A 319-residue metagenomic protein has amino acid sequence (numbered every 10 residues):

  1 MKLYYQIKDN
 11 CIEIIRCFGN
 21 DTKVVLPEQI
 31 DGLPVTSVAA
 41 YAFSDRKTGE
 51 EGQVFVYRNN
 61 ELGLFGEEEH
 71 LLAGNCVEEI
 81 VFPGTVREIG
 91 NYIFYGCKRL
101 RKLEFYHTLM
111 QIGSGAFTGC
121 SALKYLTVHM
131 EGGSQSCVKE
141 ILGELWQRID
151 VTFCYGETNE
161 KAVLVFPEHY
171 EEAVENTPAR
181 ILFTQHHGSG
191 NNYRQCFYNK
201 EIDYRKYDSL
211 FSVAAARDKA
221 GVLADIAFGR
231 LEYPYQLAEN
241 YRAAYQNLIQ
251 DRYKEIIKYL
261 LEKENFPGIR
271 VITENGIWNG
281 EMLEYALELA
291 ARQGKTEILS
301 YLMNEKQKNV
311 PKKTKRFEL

Functional and structural regions predicted by a protein language model:
M1-C11, F18-T36, T48-E88, K98-Q111 (+5 more regions): Structural signature of tandem-repeat unit edges
V38-A40: Extracellular beta-strand-rich solenoid/capping regions of secreted or surface-exposed proteins that bind or remodel
A42, H70, Y92-I93, G115-A116 (+1 more regions): C-terminal per-repeat helix/turn "cap" of leucine-rich repeat
N91, N265-T273, K295-N304, P311: Ankyrin repeat structural motif
V222-P234, A238, G268-I272, L299 (+1 more regions): Amphipathic alpha-helical elements of HEAT/ARM-like alpha-solenoid repeat scaffolds that form extended
L237-E239, A244-R252, I277-E284, E297 (+1 more regions): Ankyrin repeat arrays, specifically the small/polar loop and inter-repeat linker segments at the C-terminal end of each
Y259-L260, A286, A290: Ankyrin-repeat helical register
